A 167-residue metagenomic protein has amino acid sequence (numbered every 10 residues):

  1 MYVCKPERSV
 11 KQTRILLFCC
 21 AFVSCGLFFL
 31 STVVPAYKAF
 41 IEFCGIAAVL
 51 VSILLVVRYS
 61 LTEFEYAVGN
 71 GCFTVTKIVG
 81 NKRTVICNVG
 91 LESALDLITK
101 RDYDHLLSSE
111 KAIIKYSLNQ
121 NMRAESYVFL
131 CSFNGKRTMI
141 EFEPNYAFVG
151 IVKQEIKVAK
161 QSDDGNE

Functional and structural regions predicted by a protein language model:
M1-C25: N-terminal membrane-targeting/pre-transmembrane regions
C25-P35, I53-V57: Hydrophobic alpha-helical transmembrane segments
F29, V33-A48: Hydrophobic alpha-helical transmembrane segments
F43-E63: Transmembrane alpha-helices and immediately adjacent membrane-cytoplasm interface residues in multi-pass integral
G69-C87: Membrane-cytosol interface motif
C87-L107: Structured surface patches comprising rigid loops and adjacent beta-strands/short helices at the edges of well-ordered
D104-L118: Charged, amphipathic alpha-helical segments
I114-E167: A membrane-cytosol interface segment of integral membrane proteins
